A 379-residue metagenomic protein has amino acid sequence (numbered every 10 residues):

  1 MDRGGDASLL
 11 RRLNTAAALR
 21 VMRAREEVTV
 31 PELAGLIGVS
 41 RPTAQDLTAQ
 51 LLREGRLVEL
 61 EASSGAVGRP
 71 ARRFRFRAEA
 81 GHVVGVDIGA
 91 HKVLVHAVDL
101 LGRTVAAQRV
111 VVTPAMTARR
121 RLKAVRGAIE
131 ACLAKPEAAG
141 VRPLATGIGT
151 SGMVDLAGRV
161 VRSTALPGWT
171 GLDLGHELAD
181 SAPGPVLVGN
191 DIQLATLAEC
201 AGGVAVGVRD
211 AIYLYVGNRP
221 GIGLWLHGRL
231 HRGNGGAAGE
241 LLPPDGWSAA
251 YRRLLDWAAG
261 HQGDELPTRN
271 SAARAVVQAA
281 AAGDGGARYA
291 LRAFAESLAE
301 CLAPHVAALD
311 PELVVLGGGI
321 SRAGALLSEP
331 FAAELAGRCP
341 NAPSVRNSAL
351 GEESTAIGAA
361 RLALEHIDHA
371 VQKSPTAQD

Functional and structural regions predicted by a protein language model:
M1-A62, A66-V111, T117-R142, A182 (+2 more regions): ATP-binding/phosphotransfer module of carbohydrate and carboxylate kinases, centering on a glycine-rich
V86, L100, R142-A249, G358 (+1 more regions): Phosphate-binding/catalytic loop of phosphoryl-transfer enzymes
